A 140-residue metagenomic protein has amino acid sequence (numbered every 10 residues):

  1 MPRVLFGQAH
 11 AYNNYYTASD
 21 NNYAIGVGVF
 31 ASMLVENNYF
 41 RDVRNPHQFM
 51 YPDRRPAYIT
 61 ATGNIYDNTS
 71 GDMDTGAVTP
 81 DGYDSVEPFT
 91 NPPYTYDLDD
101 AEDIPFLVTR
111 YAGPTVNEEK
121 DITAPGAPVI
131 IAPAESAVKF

Functional and structural regions predicted by a protein language model:
R3-F6, H10-F140: Extracellular beta-rich repeat passengers
